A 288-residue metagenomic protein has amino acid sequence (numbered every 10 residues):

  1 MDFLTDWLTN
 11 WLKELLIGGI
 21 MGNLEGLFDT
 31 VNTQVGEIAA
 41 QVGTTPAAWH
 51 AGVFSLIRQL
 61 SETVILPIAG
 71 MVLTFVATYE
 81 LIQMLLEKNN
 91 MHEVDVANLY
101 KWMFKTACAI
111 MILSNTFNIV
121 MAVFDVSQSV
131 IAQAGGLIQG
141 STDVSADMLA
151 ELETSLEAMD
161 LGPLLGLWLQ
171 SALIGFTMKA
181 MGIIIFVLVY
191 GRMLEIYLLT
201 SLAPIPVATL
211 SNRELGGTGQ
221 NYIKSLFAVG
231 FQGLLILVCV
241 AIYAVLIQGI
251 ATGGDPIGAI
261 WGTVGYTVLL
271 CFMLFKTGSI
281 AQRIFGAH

Functional and structural regions predicted by a protein language model:
M1, L8, L12-N23, V94-I112 (+2 more regions): Alpha-helical transmembrane segments and their helix-start/interface "positive-inside/aromatic belt" motifs in integral
M1-V72: Binding/recognition "hotspot" determinant
L16, T106-L202, I236, V240-F285: Non-cytosolic segments of integral membrane proteins
T33-I65, L85, N89, L113-M148: Internal transmembrane helix-loop-helix hairpins in multi-pass membrane proteins, together with their boundary/packing
A48-T63, E87-N98, P163, L167 (+4 more regions): Membrane-helix interfacial "entry" motifs
G70, T74-L86, I236-A251: Juxtamembrane "helix exit" motif at the C-terminal ends of alpha-helical transmembrane segments in multi-pass membrane
V72-C108, L202-G216: Hydrophobic transmembrane alpha-helix segments characteristic of membrane transport and insertion machinery
V207-K224, A251-G253, Q282-H288: Alpha-helical transmembrane segments
